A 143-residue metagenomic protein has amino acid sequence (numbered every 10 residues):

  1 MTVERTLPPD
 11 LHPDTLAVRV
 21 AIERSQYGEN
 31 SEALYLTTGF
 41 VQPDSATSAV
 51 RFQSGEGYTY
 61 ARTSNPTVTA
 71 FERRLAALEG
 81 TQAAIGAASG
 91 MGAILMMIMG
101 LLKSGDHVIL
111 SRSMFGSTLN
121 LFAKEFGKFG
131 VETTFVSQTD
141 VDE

Functional and structural regions predicted by a protein language model:
M1-G55: N-terminal glycine-rich, Lys/His-bearing helix-loop that initiates the first secondary-structure elements of many
G39, D44-G92, S117-K124: Conserved N-terminal alpha-helix of the aminotransferase class I/II PLP-enzyme fold
Y60, G86-A87, S111-R112, T133-V136: Glycine- and other small-residue-rich loops at beta-strand/loop junctions that grip anionic moieties
A77-L78, M96-S104: Alpha-helix C-terminal capping segments
G80-T81, H107, E143: Well-ordered alpha/beta subsegment
G100-T118, V136-S137: Conserved PLP-anchoring active-site segment centered on the Schiff-base-forming lysine
N120-E143: PLP-dependent aminotransferase-class I/II
